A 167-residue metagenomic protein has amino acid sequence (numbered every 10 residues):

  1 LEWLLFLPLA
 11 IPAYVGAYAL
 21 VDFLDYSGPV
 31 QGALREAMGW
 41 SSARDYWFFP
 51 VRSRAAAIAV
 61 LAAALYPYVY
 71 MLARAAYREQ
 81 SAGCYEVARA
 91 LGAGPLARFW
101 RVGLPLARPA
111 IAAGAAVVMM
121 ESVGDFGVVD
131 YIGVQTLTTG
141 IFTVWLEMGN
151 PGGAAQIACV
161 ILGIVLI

Functional and structural regions predicted by a protein language model:
L1-R78, L106-F126, D130, A154-I167: Membrane-water interface segments at the C-terminal ends of transmembrane alpha-helices in multi-pass inner-membrane
E2, G32-G39, A82-A90, R101 (+1 more regions): Short amphipathic alpha-helical coupling elements at transmembrane boundaries
A56, A97, T139: Membrane-embedded glycan transfer/ligation machinery that uses polyprenyl lipid-linked sugar donors/oligosaccharides
P67, P95-R98: Helix-loop-helix "hairpin" substructures at the membrane interface of multi-pass membrane proteins
Y68-M71, R101, T139: Short alpha-helical elements of helix-turn-helix
L91-A93, P105: Glycine/proline-centered hinge or cleavage motifs at structural transition points of membrane proteins
V123-G149: Glycine-rich helix-loop "coupling/hinge" segments at transmembrane-helix boundaries in multipass transporters
